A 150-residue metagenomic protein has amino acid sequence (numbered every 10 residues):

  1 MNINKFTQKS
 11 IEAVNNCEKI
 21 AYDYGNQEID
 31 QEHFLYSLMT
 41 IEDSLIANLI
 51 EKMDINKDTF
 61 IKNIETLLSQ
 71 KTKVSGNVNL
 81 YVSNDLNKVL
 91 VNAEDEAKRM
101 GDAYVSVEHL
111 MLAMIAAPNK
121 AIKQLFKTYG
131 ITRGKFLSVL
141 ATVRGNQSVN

Functional and structural regions predicted by a protein language model:
M1-N150: Histone-fold recognition with a strong bias for associated Lys/Arg-rich disordered tails
